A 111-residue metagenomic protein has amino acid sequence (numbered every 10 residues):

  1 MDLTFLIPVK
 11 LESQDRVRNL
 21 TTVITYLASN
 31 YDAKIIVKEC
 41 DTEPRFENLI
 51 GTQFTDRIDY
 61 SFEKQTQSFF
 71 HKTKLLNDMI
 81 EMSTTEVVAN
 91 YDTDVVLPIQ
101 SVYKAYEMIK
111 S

Functional and structural regions predicted by a protein language model:
D2-L6: Cell-envelope/extracellular polymer assembly enzymes that use nucleotide-activated donors
P8-K10, C40: Cofactor-binding loop segments of dinucleotide-utilizing enzymes, especially the Rossmann-like FAD- and NAD(P)+-binding
E12-S29: Short, well-formed alpha-helical segments that are part of the catalytic scaffolds of diverse glycosyltransferases
I24-K64: Acidic donor-binding segment of Leloir-type glycosyltransferases
T66-M82: Glycine-rich, basic loop-to-helix element that forms the pyrophosphate-binding segment of sugar-nucleotide handling
E86-V96: Short beta-strand-to-loop acidic/aromatic patch adjacent to the donor-nucleotide binding site
I99: Ligand-binding pocket scaffold of soluble enzyme catalytic domains
V102-S111: Conserved donor-nucleotide/metal-binding helix-loop-beta segment in metal-dependent transferases, i.e., the alpha-helix
